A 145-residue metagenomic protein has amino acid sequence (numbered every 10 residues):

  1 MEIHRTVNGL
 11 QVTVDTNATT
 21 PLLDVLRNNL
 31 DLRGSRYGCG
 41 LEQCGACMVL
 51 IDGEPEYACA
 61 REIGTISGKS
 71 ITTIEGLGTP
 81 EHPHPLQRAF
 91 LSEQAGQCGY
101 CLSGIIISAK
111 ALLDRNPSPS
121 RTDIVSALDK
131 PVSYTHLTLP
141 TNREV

Functional and structural regions predicted by a protein language model:
M1-L137: Signature of N-terminal electron-transfer/Fe-S-associated modules in redox systems
H136-V145: Single conserved hydrophobic/aromatic residue that forms the stacking wall/gate of nucleotide- or nucleobase-binding
